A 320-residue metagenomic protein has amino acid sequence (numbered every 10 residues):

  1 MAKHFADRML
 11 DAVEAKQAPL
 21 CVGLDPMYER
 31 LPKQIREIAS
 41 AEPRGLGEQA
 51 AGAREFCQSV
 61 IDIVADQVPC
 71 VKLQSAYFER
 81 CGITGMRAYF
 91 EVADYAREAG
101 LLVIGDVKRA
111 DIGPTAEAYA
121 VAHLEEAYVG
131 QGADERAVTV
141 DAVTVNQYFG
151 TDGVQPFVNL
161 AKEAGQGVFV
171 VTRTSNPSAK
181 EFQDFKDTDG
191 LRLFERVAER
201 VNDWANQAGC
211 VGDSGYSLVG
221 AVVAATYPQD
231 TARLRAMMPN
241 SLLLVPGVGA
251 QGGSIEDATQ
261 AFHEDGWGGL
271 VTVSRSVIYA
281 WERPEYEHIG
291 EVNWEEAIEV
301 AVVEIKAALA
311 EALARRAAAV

Functional and structural regions predicted by a protein language model:
M1-A65, I289-E291: N-terminal glycine-rich anion-binding loop in soluble enzyme alpha/beta folds
V13, I61-Q67, Y95-E98, V158-A164 (+2 more regions): Acidic (Asp/Glu)-rich catalytic clusters
V22, V71, D106, V143 (+2 more regions): Conserved, mostly hydrophobic/aromatic
P32, G45-Q49, K72-M86: Glycine-rich, proline-tolerant flexible connector loops at the mouths of alpha/beta enzymes
R54, A221, A225-T272, S276-R283: A C-terminal functional module that forms or caps the active site or interfaces directly with catalytic machinery
D62, G85-G105: Alpha-helix-loop-beta-strand connector modules within alpha/beta enzyme cores
D111-G220: Conserved anion-binding
A258-E264, Y279-V320: C-terminal helical cap(s) of enzyme catalytic domains, especially alpha/beta-barrels
